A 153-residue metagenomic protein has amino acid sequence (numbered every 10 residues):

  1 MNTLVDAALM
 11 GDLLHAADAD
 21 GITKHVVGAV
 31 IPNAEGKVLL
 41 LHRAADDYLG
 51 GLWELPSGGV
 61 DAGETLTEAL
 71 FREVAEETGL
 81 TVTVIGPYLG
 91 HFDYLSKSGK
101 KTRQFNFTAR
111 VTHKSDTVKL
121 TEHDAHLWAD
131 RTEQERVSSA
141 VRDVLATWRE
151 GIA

Functional and structural regions predicted by a protein language model:
M1-G28: Acidic, metal-coordinating catalytic segment for phosphate/diphosphate chemistry, firing primarily on the Nudix
V5-D6, Y88-G90: Local beta-strand/beta-hairpin segments that build beta-sheet-rich folds
G28, K37, A125: Conserved beta-strand and immediately adjacent loop positions that scaffold enzyme active sites
P32-N33: Short, acidic, Ser/Thr-enriched surface-loop or helix-capping motifs
K37-E76: Conserved Nudix-box catalytic region and its N-terminal flanking loop in Nudix hydrolases and closely related
V60-V84, H91-V144: Unchanged
R142-A153: Charged phosphate-binding loop/patch that engages nucleotide di/tri-phosphates or the phosphate backbone of nucleic
